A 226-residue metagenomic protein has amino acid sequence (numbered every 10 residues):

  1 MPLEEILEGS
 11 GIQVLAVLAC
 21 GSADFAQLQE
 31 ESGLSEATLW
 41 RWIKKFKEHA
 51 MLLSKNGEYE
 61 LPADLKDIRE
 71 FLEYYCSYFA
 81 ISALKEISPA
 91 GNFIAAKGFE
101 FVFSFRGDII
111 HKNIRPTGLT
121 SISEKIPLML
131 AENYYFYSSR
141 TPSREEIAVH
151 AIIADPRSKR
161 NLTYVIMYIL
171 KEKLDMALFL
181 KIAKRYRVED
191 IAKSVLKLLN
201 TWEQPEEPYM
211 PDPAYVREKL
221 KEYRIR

Functional and structural regions predicted by a protein language model:
P2-I12, A19-C20, D64-G98: Short, amphipathic alpha-helical interaction segments positioned at domain boundaries
V17-G21, A154-D155: Short helix-capping/hinge SLiMs at alpha-helix to coil transitions
C20-S32: Short acidic, hydrophobic short linear motifs in intrinsically disordered regions
G33-E48: Short amphipathic alpha-helical interaction segments
K47-G57: A short, conserved structural fragment
K55-K66: Short, Lys/Arg-rich nucleic-acid/phosphate-binding segment
Y75-E145: Short gly/ser-rich loop at a beta-strand->alpha-helix junction or flexible surface loop bordering the NTP-binding
L130-R226: Hydrophobic alpha-helical interaction segments
